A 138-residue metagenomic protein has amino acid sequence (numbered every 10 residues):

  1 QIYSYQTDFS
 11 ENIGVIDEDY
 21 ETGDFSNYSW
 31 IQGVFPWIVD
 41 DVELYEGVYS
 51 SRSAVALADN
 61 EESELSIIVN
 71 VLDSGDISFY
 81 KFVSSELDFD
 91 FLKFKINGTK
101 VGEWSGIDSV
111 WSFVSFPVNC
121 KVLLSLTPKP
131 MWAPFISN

Functional and structural regions predicted by a protein language model:
Q1-I2, S10, V101: Secondary-structure capping and domain/repeat boundary segments
Y5-A54, D59: Extracellular glycan-recognition surfaces and repeat-rich motifs
F9, Y20, L65-V71, G75-S84 (+1 more regions): Extracellular beta-strand-rich recognition modules
D17, D24, E86, K95-N138: Terminal, low-complexity interaction segments
Q32-W37, Y49-S53, V69, S85 (+3 more regions): Extracellular/lumenal mature domains of secreted and surface-exposed proteins
I38, L44, D90-F91, I96: Lumenal/extracellular ectodomains and adaptor appendage modules of the eukaryotic vesicle/secretory system
V48-L72, D76, F89-F91, S109-F116: Short beta-strands within extracellular/lumenal beta-sheet-rich domains
